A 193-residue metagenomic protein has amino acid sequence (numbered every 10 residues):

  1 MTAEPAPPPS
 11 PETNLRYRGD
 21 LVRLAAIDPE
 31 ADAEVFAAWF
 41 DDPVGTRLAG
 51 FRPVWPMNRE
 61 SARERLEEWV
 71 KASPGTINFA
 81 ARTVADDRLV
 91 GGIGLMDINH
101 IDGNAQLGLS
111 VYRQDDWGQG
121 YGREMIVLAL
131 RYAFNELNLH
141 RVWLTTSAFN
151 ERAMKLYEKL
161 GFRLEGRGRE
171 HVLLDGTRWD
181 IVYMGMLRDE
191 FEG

Functional and structural regions predicted by a protein language model:
M1-D115, R178-W179, M186-E192: GNAT-family acyltransferases
R23, V35, Q106, E124 (+3 more regions): Amphipathic alpha-helical recognition patches that constitute DNA-binding helices
A37, R63, E67, R131-F134 (+2 more regions): Solvent-exposed, non-membrane alpha-helical residues enriched in polar/charged side chains
W39, Y132, E136-L137, K159-L160: Structural motif
Y112, G118-Y132, E151-K159: Conserved acetyl-CoA-binding loop-helix of GNAT-fold acetyltransferases
N135-T145: Conserved GNAT acetyl-CoA-binding A-motif
W143-T146, R163-D180: Conserved catalytic-core motifs of GNAT/GCN5-like acyltransferases
Y157, F162, M184: Conserved active-site tyrosine of GNAT-family acetyltransferases
